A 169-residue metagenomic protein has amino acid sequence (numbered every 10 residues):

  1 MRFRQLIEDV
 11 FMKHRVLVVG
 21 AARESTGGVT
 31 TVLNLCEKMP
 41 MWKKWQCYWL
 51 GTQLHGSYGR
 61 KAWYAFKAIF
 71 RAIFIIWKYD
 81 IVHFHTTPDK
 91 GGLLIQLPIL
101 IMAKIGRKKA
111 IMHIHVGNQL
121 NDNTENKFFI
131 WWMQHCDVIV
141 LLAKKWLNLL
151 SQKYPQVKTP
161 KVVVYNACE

Functional and structural regions predicted by a protein language model:
R2-L54: N-terminal subdomain of nucleotide-sugar transferases
K61-F74: Glycine-rich, highly charged phosphate/nucleotide-binding loops
F70, I101-G106, D122-V138: Membrane-proximal helix-turn-helix segments that form the acceptor-binding/catalytic region of lipid-linked
W77-I81: Short acidic/histidine-rich motifs immediately flanking catalytic phosphotransfer sites in two-component signaling
V82-G106: An aromatic- and histidine-rich active-site surface loop
T87-G91, K108-E125, V138: A short, histidine- and acid-enriched strand-loop-helix "catalytic/donor-clamping" loop that lines the nucleotide-sugar
G106-K109, K158-P160: A short helix->loop->beta-strand "cap" motif at the edges of active sites that frequently abuts
Q134-E169: Donor nucleotide-sugar binding/catalytic pocket of nucleotide-sugar-dependent glycosyltransferases
